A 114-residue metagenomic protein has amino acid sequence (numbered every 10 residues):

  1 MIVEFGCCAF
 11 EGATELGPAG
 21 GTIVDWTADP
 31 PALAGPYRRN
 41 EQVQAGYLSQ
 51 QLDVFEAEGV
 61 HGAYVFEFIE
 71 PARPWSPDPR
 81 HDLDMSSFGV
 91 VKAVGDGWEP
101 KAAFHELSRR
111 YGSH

Functional and structural regions predicted by a protein language model:
M1-E11, G35-Y47, W98-H105: Low-complexity, flexible helical/coil segments
M1-L33, S49-H61, E70, G112: Glycoside hydrolase catalytic-domain groove-lining segments
E11-V43, H81-D96: Glycan-binding loop/region signatures in secreted carbohydrate-active enzymes
A45-G46, V54-E58, F66-H114: Aromatic-rich peripheral "rim/lid" segments of glycoside hydrolase catalytic domains that contact and position glycan
